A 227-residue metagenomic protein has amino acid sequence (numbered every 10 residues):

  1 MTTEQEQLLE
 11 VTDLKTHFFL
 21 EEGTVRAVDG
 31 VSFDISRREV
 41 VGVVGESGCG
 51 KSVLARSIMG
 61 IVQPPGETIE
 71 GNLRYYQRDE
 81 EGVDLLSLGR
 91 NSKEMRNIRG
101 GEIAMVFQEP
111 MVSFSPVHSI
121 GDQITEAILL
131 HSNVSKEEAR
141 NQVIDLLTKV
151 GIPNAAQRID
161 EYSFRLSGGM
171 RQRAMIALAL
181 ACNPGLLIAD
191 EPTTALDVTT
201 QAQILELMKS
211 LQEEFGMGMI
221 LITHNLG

Functional and structural regions predicted by a protein language model:
E4-L8, H17-G30, R37, I61-G66 (+4 more regions): A short, flexible loop at the N-terminus of ABC-type nucleotide-binding domains that lies
V44-G45: The feature captures the beta-strand-to-loop junction immediately N-terminal to the Walker
Y76, E138-Q157, K209-S210: Conserved ABC ATPase "signature" region
D79-A104, D122, L130: ABC ATPase NBD coupling module
I124, I176, T200, I204: Hydrophobic anchor residue at the start of the ABC signature
A181-G185: A short, proline-enriched helix->beta-strand linker immediately N-terminal to the Walker B motif in ABC-type P-loop
A202-F215, G227: Helical segment within the ABC ATPase nucleotide-binding domain
